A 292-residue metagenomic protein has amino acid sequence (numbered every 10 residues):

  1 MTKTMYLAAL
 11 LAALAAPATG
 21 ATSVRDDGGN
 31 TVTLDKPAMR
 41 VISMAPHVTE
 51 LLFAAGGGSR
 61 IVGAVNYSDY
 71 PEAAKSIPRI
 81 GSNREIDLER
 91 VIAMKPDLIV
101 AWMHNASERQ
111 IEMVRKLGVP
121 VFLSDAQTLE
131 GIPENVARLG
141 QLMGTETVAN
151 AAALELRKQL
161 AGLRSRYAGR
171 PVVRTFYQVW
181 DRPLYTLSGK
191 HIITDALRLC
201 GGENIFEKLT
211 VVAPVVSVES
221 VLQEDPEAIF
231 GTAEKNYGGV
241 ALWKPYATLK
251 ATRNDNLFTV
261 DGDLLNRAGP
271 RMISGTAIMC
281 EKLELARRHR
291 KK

Functional and structural regions predicted by a protein language model:
Y6-A15: Bacterial N-terminal signal peptides
T19-R40: N-terminal hydrophobic or amphipathic helices and topogenic motifs
V24, N30-T31, D97-L98, W102 (+3 more regions): Extracytoplasmic substrate-binding proteins
R25-G29, I80-E89, N105, L209-V218: Short helix-initiation/N-cap motifs at beta->coil->alpha
M39-M94, L98-N105, I205, A233: A short, structured surface patch at a secondary-structure boundary
A45, M103-H104, V179, L209 (+3 more regions): Short secondary-structure boundary segments
V65, K190-A213, A233, F258-T259: His/Asp/Glu-enriched short active-site or ligand-binding loop at hydrolase and phosphoryl-transfer sites
L88-K95, L117, V215-D225: Short helices/loops that flank or line small-molecule/ion binding pockets
